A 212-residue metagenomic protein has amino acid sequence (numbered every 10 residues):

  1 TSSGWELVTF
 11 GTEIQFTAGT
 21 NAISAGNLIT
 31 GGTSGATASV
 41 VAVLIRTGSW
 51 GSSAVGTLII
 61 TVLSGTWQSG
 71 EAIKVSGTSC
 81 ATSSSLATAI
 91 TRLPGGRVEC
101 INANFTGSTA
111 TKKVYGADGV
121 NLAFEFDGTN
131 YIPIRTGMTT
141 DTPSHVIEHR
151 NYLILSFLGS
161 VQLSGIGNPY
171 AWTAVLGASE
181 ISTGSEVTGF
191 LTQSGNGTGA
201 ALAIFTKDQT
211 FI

Functional and structural regions predicted by a protein language model:
T1-S34, S64-I212: Recognizes the extracellular SEMA beta-propeller fold with strongest preference for semaphorin/plexin SEMA domains
G11-I14, S53-I59: Short, structured beta-strand/loop micro-motifs enriched in basic residues and often containing a Trp
T37-W50, S83-T88: Short beta-strand-centered aromatic/proline hotspots
